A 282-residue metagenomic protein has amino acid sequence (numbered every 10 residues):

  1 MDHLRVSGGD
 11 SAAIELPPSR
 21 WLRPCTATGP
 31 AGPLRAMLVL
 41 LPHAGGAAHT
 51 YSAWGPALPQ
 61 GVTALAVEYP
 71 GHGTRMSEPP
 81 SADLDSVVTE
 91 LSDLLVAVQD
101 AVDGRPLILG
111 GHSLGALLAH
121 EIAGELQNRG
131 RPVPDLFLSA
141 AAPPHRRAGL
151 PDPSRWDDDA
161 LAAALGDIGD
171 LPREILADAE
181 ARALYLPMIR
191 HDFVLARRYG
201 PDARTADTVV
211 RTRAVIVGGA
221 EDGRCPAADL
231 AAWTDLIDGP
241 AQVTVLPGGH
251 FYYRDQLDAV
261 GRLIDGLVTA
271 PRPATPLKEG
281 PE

Functional and structural regions predicted by a protein language model:
D2-G110, L117-E282: Domain-scale detector for complete catalytic domains at protein termini or as standalone homologs
